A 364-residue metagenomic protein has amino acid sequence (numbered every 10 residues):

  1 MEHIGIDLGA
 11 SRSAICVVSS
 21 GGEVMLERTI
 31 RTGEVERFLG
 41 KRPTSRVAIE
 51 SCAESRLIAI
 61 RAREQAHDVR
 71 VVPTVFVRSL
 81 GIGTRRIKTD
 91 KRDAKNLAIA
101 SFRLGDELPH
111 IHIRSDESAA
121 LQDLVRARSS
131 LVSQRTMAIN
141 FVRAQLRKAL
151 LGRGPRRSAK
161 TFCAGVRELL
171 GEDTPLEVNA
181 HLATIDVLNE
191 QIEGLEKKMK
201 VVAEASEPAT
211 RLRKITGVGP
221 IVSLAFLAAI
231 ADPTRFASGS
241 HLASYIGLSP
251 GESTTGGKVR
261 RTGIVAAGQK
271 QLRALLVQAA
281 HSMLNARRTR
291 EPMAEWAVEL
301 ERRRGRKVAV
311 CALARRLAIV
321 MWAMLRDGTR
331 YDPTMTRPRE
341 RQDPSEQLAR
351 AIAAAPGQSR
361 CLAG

Functional and structural regions predicted by a protein language model:
M1-G171, P250-E252, N285: Phosphate- and other anionic-substrate recognition elements at nucleic-acid/protein interfaces
R56, T74, R92-K95, S118 (+11 more regions): Non-catalytic, well-ordered alpha-helical scaffold segments
I87, R114, G152, R156 (+5 more regions): Conserved phosphate/pyrophosphate-binding and hydrolysis machinery centered on Walker-type P-loop NTPases, extending
G105-P109, A138-I139, I192-L195, A231-R235 (+2 more regions): Short helix-capping/linker segments at secondary-structure and domain boundaries
H112-A119, N179, S238-Y245, R288-E299 (+1 more regions): Short alpha-helical "patches" and their helix-cap loops
D123-R211, A314, M335-E340, L348: Glycine-rich, often acidic, oxyanion-interacting loops/wings at catalytic, nucleic-acid, or phospho-protein interfaces
R211-K214, P220-I221, A225-R306: Phosphate-backbone recognition surface of nucleic-acid-processing proteins
G257, R261, W296-G364: Low-complexity, acidic/Ser/Thr- and charged residue-rich accessory regions of DNA metabolism proteins
